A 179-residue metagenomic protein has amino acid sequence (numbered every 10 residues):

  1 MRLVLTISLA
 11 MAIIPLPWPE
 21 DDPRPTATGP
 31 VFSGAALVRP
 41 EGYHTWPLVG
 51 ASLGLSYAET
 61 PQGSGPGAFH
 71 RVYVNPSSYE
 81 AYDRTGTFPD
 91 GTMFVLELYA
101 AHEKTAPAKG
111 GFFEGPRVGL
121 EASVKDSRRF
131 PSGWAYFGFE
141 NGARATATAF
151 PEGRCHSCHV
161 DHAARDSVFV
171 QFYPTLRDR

Functional and structural regions predicted by a protein language model:
V4-I14: Bacterial N-terminal signal peptides
D22-P23, G29-F32, V38-P47, A51-S56 (+2 more regions): Sequence context surrounding c-type heme c attachment/ligation sites in exported
Q62: N-proximal, solvent-exposed segments at the start of the mature chain
F69-Y79: Short, structured beta-strand/loop micro-motifs enriched in basic residues and often containing a Trp
